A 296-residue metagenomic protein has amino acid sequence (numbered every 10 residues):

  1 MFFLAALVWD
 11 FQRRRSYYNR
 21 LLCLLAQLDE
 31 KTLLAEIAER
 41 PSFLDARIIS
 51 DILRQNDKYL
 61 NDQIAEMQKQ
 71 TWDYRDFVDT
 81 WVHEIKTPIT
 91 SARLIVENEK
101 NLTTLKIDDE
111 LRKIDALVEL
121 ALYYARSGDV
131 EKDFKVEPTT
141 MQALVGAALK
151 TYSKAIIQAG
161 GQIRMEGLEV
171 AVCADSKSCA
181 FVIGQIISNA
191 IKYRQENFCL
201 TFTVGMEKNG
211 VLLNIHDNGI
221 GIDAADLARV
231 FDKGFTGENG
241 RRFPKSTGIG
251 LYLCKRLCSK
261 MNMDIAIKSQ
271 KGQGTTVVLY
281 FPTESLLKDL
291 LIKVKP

Functional and structural regions predicted by a protein language model:
S153-M165: Short conserved segments within the C-terminal catalytic ATPase subdomain
A190-I191: Short helix-loop "hinge" at the ATP-lid/N-box region of the Bergerat-fold HATPase_c
N197-N209: Short beta-strand/loop element within the Bergerat-fold HATPase_c
D217: Acidic ATP/Mg2+-coordinating residue in the GHKL
I222-F235, K293-V294: Short conserved segment of the HATPase_c
Q273-V277: Glycine-rich GHKL/ HATPase_c ATP-binding element in histidine kinases
